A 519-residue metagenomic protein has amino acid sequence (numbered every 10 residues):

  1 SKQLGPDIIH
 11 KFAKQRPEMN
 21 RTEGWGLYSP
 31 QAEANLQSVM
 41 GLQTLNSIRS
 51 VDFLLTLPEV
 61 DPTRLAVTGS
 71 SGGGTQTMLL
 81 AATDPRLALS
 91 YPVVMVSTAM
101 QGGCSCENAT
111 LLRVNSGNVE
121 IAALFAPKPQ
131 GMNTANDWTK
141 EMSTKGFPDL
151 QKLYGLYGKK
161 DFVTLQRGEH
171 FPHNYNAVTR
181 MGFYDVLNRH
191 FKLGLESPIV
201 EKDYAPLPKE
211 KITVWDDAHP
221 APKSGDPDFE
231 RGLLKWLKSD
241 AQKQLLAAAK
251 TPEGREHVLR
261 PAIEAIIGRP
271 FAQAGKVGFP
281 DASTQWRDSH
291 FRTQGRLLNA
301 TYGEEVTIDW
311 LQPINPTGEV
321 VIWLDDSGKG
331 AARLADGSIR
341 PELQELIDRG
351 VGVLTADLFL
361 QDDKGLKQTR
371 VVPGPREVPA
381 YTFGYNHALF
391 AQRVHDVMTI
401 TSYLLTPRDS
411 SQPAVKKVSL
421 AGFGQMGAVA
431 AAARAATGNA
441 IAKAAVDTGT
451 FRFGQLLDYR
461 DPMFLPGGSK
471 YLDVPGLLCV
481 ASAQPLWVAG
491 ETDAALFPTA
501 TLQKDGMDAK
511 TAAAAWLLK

Functional and structural regions predicted by a protein language model:
S1, E33, P58-D61, A66 (+3 more regions): A conserved hydrophobic secondary-structure block that centers on an alpha-helix together with its immediately flanking
S1-K2, D357-Q361: Short beta-to-alpha linker loops that shape the active-site pocket of alpha/beta-hydrolase fold enzymes
K2, M19-T22, G26, S90-T98: Core alpha/beta catalytic barrel or barrel-like domain that forms the active/cofactor pocket in diverse metabolic
K2-F12, M78-L80, P92, Q101-S105 (+4 more regions): Short, solvent-exposed loop/turn and secondary-structure capping segments
P6-P58, L366-S410, D473: Alpha/beta-hydrolase active-site loop
L42, R49-V114, I400-L477: Primarily recognizes the serine-hydrolase "nucleophile elbow" in alpha/beta-hydrolase and SGNH/GDSL folds
R64-A88, P92-V93, A99-E107, L111 (+5 more regions): Catalytic-domain carbohydrate-binding cleft regions of carbohydrate-active enzymes
A126, N133-V321, S327-G352, F359-S410 (+3 more regions): Alpha/beta-hydrolase-fold serine-hydrolase catalytic core, especially in secreted/extracellular enzymes
